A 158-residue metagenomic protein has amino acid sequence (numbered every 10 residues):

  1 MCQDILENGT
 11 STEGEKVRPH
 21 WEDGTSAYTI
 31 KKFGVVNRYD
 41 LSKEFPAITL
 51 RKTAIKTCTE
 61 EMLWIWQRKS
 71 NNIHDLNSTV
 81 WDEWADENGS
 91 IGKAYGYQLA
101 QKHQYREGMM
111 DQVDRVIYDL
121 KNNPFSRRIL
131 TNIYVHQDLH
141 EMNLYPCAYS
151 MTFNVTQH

Functional and structural regions predicted by a protein language model:
M1-H158: Terminal, non-catalytic protein-protein interaction segments that mediate quaternary/complex assembly
